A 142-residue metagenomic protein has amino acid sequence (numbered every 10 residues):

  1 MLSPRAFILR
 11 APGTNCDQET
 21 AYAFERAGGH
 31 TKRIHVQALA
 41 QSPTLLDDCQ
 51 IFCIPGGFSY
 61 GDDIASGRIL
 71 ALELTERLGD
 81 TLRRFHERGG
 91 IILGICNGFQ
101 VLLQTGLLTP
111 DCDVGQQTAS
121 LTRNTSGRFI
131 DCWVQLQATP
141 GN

Functional and structural regions predicted by a protein language model:
M1-I95, F99-T109, L121-C132, Q137: N-terminal beta1-alpha1 cap of cysteine-dependent amidohydrolase-like domains
T109-Q117: Phosphate-handling active-site elements
T139-N142: Short, intrinsically disordered, charge-balanced linker/junction segments flanking boundaries in proteins
